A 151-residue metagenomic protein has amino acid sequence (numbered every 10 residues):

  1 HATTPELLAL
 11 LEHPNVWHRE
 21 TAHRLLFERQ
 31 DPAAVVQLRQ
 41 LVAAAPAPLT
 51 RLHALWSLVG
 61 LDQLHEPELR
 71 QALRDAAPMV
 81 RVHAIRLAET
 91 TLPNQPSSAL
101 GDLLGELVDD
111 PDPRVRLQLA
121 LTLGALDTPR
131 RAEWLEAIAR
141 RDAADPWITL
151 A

Functional and structural regions predicted by a protein language model:
H1-H13, W17-R19, F27-E28: Extracellular beta-propeller repeat domains
H1-L8, D31-A43, D62-R74, N94-V108 (+1 more regions): Amphipathic alpha-helical scaffolding segments comprising HEAT/armadillo-like alpha-solenoid repeats
E12, F27-A45, L49-L52, W56: Signature for the C-terminal beta-barrel architecture of outer-membrane proteins
V16-W17, A47-P48, P78-M79, S98 (+2 more regions): Alpha-helix N-cap/helix-start positions at coil->helix boundaries
R19-E20, L49-L52, V82-H83, L117 (+2 more regions): Alpha-solenoid HEAT/ARM repeat scaffold
H23, R39, L55, R70 (+4 more regions): Hydrophobic core positions within HEAT/HEAT-like alpha-solenoid repeats
F27, V59, E89-T90, G124: Structural signature of alpha-helical solenoid repeat scaffolds
L119-A125, L135-A151: Long alpha-helical HEAT/HEAT-like repeat alpha-solenoid scaffolds in very large eukaryotic proteins, especially those
